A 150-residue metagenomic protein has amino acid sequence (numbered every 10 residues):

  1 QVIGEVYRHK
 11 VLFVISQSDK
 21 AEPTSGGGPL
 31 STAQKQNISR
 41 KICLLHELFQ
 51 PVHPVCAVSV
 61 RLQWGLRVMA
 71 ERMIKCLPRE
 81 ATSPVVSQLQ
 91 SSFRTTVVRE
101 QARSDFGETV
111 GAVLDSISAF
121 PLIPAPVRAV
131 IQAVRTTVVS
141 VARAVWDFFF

Functional and structural regions predicted by a protein language model:
Q1-F150: Conserved GTPase G-domain substructure that encodes guanine base recognition and part of the catalytic core, centered
